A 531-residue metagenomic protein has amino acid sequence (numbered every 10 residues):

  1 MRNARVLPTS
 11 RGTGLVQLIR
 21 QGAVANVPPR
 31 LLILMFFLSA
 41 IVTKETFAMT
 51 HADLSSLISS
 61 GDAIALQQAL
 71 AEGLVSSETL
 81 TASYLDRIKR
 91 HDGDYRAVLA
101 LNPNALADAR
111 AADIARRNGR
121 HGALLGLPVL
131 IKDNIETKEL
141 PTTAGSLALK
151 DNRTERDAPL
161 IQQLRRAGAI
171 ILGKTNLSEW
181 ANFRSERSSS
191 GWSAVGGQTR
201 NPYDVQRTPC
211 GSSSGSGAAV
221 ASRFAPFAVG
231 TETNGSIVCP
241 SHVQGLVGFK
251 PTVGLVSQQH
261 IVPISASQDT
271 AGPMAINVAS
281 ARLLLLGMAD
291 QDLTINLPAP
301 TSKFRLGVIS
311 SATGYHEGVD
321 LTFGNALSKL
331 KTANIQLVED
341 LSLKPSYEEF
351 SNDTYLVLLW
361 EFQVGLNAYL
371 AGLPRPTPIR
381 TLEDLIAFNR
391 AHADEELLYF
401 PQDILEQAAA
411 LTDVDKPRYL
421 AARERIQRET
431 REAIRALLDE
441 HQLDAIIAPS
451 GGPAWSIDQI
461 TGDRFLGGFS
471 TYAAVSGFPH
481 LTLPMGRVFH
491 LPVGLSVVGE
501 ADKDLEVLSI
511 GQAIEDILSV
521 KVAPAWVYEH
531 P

Functional and structural regions predicted by a protein language model:
P8-R11, A23, V27-R30: Short, low-complexity intrinsically disordered segments enriched in A/P/G/S/L with frequent Arg, especially at protein
L31-D108, T313, N325-S328, T332-N334 (+3 more regions): An N-terminal boundary/leader segment
S59, V129, I135-P141, Q268-T270 (+1 more regions): Gly/Ser-rich, acidic/histidine-flanked active-site/gating loops
G73, G126, R166, M288 (+1 more regions): Glycine-rich, small-residue loops and helix-cap segments that act as flexible hinges at active-site edges
T81, R110, G318-S342, G365-R375 (+2 more regions): Acyltransferase
R90, I170, A221-S310, G324-K329 (+2 more regions): Structural helix-boundary/capping segments
L125-A144, K303-G307, W360-E429, P484-P492: Short helix-loop capping/hinge segments that flank enzyme active sites or metal/cofactor-binding pockets
L125-A271, I309-S311, I446-G462: Short glycine/serine-rich loop/turn segments
